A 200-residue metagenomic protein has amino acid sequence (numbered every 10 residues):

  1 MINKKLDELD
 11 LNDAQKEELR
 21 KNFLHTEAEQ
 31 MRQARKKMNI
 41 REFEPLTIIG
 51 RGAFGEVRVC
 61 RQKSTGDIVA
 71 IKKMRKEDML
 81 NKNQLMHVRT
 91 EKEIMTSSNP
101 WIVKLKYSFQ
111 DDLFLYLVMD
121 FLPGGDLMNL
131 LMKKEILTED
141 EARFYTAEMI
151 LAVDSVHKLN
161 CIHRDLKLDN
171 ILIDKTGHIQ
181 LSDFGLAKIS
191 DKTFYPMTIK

Functional and structural regions predicted by a protein language model:
M1-I40: Intrinsically disordered, low-complexity regulatory segments that flank or precede the catalytic domain of eukaryotic
P45-V57: Protein kinase glycine-rich loop
I68, K73-S98: Conserved N-lobe beta3->alphaC-helix segment of eukaryotic protein kinase catalytic domains
K104-L113, P123: Short beta-strand micro-motifs within the conserved protein kinase catalytic domain, predominantly in the N-lobe
D112-D120, M128-N129: A conserved loop-to-beta-strand element in the N-lobe of protein kinase catalytic cores that borders the ATP-binding
M128-L137: AlphaC helix of the protein kinase catalytic domain
Y145-T146: Activation segment signature within eukaryotic-like protein kinase domains
